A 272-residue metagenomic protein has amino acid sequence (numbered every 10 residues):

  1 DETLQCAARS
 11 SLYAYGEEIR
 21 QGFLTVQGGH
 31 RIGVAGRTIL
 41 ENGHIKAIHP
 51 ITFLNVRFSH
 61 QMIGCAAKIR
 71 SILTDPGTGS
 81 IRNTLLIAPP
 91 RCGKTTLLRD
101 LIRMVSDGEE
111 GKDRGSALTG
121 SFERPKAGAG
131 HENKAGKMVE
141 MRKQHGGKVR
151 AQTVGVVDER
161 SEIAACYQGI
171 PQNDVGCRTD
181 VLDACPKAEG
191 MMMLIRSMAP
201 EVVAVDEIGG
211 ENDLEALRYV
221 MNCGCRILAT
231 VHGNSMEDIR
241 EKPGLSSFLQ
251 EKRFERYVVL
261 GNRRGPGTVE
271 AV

Functional and structural regions predicted by a protein language model:
L12-S80: P-loop NTP-binding catalytic core
Q27, E41-H49, R256-V272: Conserved P-loop NTPase
L86: Hydrophobic anchor at the beta1->P-loop junction of P-loop NTPases
P90: The conserved Walker
K94: Conserved lysine of the Walker
L97, L101: Hydrophobic positions on the alpha1 helix immediately C-terminal to the Walker A/P-loop
S106-G111, G146-K187: P-loop NTPase switch/communication element
P171-Q172, M198-Y257, N262: Conserved P-loop NTPase nucleotide-binding/switch module
